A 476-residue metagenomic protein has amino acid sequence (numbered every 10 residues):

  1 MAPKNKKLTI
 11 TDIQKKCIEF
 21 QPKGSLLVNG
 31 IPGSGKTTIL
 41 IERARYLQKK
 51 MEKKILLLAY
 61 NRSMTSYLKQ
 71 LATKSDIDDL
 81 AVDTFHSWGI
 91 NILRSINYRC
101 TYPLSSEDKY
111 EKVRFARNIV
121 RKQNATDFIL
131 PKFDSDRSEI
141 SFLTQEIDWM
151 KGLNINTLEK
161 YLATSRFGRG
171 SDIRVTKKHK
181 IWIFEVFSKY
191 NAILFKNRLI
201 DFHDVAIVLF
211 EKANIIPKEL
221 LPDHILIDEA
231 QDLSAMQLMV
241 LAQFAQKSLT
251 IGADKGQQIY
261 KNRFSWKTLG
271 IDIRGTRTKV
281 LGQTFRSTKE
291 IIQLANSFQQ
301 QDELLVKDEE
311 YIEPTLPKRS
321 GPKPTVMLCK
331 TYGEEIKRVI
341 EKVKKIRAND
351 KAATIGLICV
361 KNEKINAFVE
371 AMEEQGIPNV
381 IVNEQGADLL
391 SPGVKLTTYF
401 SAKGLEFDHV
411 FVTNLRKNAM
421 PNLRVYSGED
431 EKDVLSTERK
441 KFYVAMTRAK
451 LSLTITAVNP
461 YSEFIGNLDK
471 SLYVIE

Functional and structural regions predicted by a protein language model:
K7, D12, K16, N29-S34 (+14 more regions): Conserved helicase motor core of SF1/SF2 NTP-dependent helicases
P22-L26: Pre-Walker A (Motif I) flank of P-loop NTPase domains
I31-P32, E159-S165, I200-I207, N459: Short coil/turn segments at secondary-structure boundaries
L57, S66-T73, I173-V175, W182: Conserved P-loop
Y67-I147, T398, V412: Conserved P-loop NTPase-based nucleic-acid remodeling module centered on helicase motor cores
S106-I200, A353: Coupling/switch/interface segments within P-loop NTPase motor domains and analogous charged loops in nucleic-acid
F202-E219: Mid-core helix/loop region of P-loop NTP-binding domains shared across ATPases and GTPases
